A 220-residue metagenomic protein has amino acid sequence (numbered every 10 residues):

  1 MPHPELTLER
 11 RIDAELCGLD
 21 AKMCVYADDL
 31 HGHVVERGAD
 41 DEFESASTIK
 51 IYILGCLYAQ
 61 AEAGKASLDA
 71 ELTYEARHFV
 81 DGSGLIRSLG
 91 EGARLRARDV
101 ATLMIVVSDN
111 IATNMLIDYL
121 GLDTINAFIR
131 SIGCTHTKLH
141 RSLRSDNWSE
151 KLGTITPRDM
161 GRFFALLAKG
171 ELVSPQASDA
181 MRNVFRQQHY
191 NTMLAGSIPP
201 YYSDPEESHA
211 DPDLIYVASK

Functional and structural regions predicted by a protein language model:
M1-E44: Beta-lactamase-like hydrolase cores
L19-M23, M115-L172: Mid-domain, small-residue-enriched loop/turn segments at the edges of structured enzyme/sensor domains
E44-L72: Active-site SXXK
T48-Y52, K151-H189, K220: Active-site-proximal alpha-helical segments within enzyme catalytic domains
K50-Q60, V100-Y119, M160-L167: Alpha-helical scaffold elements that line and support the substrate/ligand-binding pocket of soluble hydrolases
A63-L89: Short, glycine/proline-biased beta-turn/loop segments that scaffold the active-site neighborhood
F79-N114, G153: Conserved catalytic neighborhood of penicillin-recognizing serine enzymes
L194-K220: Short, Gly/Ser/Thr-enriched beta-strand-loop segments that form substrate-interacting elements of hydrolase/peptidase
